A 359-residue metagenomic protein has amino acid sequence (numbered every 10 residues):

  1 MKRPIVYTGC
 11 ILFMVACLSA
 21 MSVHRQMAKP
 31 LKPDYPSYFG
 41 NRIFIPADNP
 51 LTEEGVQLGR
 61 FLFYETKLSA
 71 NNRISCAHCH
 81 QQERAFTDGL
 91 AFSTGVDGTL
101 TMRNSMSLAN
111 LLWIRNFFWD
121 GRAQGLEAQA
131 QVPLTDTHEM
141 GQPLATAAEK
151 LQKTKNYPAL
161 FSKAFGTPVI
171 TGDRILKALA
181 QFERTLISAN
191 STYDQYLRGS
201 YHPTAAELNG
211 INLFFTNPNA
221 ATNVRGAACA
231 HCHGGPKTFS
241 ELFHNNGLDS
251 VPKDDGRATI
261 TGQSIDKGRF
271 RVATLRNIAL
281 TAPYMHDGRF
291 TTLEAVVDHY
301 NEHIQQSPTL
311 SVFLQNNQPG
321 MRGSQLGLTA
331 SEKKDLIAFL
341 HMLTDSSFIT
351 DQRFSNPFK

Functional and structural regions predicted by a protein language model:
K2-V56, I114, V132, G141-N219 (+3 more regions): Post-cleavage N-terminal segment of exported redox proteins
H24-V132, D194-H299, I304-V312, Q352-K359: Short glycine/threonine-rich turn/loop motifs
L126, T137-Q142: Mobile amphipathic helical/loop "lid" adjacent to a hydrophobic cofactor/ligand pocket
K150-P168, D249-K253, R257-A258, Q305-L326: Amphipathic, soluble alpha/beta structural segments
R289-S347: Extracellular low-complexity, Gly/Ser/Thr-rich intrinsically disordered linkers and protease-sensitive activation/hinge
